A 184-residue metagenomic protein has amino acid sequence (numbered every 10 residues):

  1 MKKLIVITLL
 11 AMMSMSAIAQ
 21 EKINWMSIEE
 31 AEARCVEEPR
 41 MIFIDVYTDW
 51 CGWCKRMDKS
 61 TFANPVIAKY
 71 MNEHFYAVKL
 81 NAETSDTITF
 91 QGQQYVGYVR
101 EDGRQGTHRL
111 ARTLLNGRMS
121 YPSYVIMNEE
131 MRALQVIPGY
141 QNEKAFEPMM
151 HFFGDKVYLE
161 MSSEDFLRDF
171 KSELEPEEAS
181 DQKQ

Functional and structural regions predicted by a protein language model:
L4-A19: Sec-dependent N-terminal signal peptides
I18-R34: N-terminal "domain-start" segment that seeds a small globular fold
I28-A33, P65-Q135, E143, P148-L159: Thioredoxin-like thiol-disulfide oxidoreductase module
E38-G52, A77: Short active-site neighborhood of thiol/selenol oxidoreductases, capturing the structured segment around
K55-K59: Detector for the c-type heme attachment site
V157-E177: C-terminal partner/receptor-binding element of secreted or periplasmic proteins
D181-Q184: Short, solvent-exposed mixed-charge patches
